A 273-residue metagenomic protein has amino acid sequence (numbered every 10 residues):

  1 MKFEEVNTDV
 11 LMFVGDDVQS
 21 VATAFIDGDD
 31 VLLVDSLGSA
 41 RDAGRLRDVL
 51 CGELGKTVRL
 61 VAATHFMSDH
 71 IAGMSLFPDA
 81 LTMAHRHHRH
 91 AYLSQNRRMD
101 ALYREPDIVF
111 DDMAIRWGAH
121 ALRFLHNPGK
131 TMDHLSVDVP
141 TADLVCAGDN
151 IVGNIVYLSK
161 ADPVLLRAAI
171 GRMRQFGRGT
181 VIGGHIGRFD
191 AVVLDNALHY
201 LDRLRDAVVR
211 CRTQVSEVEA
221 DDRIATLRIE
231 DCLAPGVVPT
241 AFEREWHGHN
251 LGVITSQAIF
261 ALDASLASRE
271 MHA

Functional and structural regions predicted by a protein language model:
M1-D48, S136-D149: Conserved beta-strand hairpin/beta-sheet module of binuclear metal-dependent hydrolase folds, prominently
E5, H87-M132, P140-T141, A168-I170 (+1 more regions): Metallo-beta-lactamase
D9, F25, D35, L50 (+8 more regions): Divalent metal-coordination and catalytic microenvironments
V31, G38-S39, P128-R210: Metallo-beta-lactamase
L32-D35, L60-A62, R123-F124: Short catalytic-loop micro-motif centered on adjacent basic/acidic residues
A43-G44, D48-I115: Active-site HxH/HxHxD metal-binding segment of metal-dependent hydrolases
P106-V109, M113-G118, P128-K160, H247-A273: Mobile, glycine- and charge-enriched loop segments and immediately flanking short secondary-structure elements within
Q175, D190-A273: Accessory terminal helices/loops
